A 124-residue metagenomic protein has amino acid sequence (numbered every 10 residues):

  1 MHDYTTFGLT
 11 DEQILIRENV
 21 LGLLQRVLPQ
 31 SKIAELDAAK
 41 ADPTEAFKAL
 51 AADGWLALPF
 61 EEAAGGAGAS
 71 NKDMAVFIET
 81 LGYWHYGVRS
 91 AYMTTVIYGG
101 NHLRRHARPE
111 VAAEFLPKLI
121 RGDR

Functional and structural regions predicted by a protein language model:
M1-E12: Intrinsic disorder at enzyme termini
E12, I16, D42: Conserved acidic
L15-R26, K48-D53: N-terminal glycine-rich anion-binding loops that anchor highly charged ligand groups
P29-R124: Glycine-rich flavin
